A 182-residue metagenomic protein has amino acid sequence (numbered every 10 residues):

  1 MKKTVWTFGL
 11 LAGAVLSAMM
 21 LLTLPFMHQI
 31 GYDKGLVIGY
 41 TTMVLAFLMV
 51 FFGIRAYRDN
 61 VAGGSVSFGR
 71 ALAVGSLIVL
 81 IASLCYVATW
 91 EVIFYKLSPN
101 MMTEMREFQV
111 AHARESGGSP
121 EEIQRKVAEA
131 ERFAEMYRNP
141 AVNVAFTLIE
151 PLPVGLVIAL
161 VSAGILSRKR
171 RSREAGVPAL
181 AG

Functional and structural regions predicted by a protein language model:
M1-K3, R171-G182: Short, charged juxtamembrane terminal tails flanking transmembrane helices
M1-Y57: Transmembrane alpha-helical insertion/packing segments
K3, T7-L11, A73-A82, E150: Alpha-helical transmembrane segments of multi-pass membrane proteins
V15-T23, A46-V50, A82-Y86, W90 (+3 more regions): Alpha-helical transmembrane segments of multipass membrane proteins
I54-G69: Membrane-helix interface/capping segments
A88-G117: Functional transmembrane-helix hotspots
H112-R138: Short membrane-interface loop/juxtamembrane segments of multi-pass integral membrane proteins
A130-P153: Individual transmembrane alpha-helix segments
